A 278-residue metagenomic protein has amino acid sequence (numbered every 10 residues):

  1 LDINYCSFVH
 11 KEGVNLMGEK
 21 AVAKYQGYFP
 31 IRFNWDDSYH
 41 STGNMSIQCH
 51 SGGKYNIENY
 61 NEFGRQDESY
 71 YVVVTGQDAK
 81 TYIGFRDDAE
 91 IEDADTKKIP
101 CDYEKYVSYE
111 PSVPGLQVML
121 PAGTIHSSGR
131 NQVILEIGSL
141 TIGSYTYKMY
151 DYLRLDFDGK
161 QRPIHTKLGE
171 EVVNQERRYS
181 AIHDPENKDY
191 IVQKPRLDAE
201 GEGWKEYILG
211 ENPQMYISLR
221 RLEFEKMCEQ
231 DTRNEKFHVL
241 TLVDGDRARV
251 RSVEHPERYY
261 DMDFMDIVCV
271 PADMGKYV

Functional and structural regions predicted by a protein language model:
L1-E92, Y150-Q193, A199, L219: Transition-metal
Y39-N44, T75-D78, T124-S144, D261-D266 (+1 more regions): Ligand-binding loop in jelly-roll beta-barrel domains
M45, E62, E68-Y71, Y109-E110 (+2 more regions): His/acidic/aromatic-lined binding-pocket segments of jelly-roll/cupin-type domains and related regulatory beta-sandwich
T96-E104, R251-S252: Short, structured beta-strand/loop micro-motifs enriched in basic residues and often containing a Trp
P100-F157: Loop-centered beta-sheet repeat module
V107-M119, R251-V278: Short acidic-glycine-tyrosine-enriched beta hairpin
L197-T232, H238, M265, M274-V278: C-terminal structural cap/anchor segments
C228-E229, G245-R251: Short beta-strand segments in beta-sandwich/barrel cores
